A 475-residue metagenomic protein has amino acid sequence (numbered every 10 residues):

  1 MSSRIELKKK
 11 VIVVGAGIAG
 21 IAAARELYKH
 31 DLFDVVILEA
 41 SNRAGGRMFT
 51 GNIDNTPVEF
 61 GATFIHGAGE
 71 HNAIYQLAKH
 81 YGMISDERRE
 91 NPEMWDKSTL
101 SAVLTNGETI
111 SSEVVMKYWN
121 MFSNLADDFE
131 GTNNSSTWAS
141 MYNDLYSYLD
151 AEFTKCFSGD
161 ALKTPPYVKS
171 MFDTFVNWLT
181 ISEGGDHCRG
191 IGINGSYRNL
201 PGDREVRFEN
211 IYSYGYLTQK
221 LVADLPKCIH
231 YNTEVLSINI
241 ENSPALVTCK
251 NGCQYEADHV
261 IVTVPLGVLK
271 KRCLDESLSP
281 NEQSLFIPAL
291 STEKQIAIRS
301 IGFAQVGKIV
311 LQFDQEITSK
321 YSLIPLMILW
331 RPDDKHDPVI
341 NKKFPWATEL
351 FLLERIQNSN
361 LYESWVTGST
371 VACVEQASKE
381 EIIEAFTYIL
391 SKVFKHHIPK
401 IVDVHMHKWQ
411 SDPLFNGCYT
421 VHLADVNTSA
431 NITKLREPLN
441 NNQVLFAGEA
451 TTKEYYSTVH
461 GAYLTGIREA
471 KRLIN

Functional and structural regions predicted by a protein language model:
M1-N475: FAD-dinucleotide binding site
